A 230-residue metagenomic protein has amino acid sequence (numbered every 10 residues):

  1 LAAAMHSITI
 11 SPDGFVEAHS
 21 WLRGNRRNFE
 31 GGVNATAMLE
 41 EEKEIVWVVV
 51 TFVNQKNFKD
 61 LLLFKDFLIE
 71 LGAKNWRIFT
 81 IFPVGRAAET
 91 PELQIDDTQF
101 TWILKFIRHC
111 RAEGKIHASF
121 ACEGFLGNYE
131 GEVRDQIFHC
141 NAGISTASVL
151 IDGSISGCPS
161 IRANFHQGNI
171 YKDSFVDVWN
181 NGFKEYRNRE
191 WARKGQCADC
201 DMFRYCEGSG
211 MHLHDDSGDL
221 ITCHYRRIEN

Functional and structural regions predicted by a protein language model:
L1-P83, L93-D96: Radical SAM/AdoMet-radical enzyme domain recognition
A3, L71, A142, G195 (+1 more regions): Structured loop/turn residues at beta-strand edges in well-structured enzyme cores
A4, E42, E113-G114, G143 (+1 more regions): Structured helix-beta-strand junction loops
A18, R86, G210: Glycine/Thr-rich phosphate-binding loops of Rossmann-like dinucleotide-binding domains
H19-L22, I95, A118, C140 (+2 more regions): Short clusters of hydrophobic/aromatic residues that line enzyme substrate/ligand-binding pockets
R26, Q94-D97, T101, N169-D173: Short, conserved loop/turn and helix-capping segments at secondary-structure boundaries that abut family-defining
F82-N164, F203-Y205: A C-terminal junction/extension of Radical SAM enzymes
S160-N230: Flexible mid-to-C-terminal extensions adjoining Fe-S/redox cofactors in radical SAM and related proteins
